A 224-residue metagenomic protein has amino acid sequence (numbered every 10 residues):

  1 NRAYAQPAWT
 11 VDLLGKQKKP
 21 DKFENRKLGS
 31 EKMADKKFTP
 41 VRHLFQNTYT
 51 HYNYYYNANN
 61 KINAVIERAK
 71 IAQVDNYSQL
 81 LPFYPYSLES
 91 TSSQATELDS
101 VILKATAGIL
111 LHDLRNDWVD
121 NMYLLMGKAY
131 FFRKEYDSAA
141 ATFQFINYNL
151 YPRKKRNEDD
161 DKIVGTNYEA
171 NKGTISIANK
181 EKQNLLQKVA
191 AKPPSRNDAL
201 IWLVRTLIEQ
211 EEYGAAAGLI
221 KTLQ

Functional and structural regions predicted by a protein language model:
A3-Q224: Acidic, polar-rich low-complexity tracts and alpha-helical solenoid repeat scaffolds
